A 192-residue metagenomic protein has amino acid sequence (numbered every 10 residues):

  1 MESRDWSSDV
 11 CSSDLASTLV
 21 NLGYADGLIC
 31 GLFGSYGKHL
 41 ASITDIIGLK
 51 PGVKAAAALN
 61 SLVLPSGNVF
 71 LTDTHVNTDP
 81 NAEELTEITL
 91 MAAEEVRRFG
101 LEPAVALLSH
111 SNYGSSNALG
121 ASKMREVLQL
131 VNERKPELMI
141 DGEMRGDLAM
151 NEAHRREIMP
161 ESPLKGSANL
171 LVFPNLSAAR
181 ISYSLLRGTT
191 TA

Functional and structural regions predicted by a protein language model:
M1-V10: Single conserved hydrophobic/aromatic residue that forms the stacking wall/gate of nucleotide- or nucleobase-binding
V20-N21, F33-G34, K38-T44, D73-T74 (+4 more regions): Short acidic, glycine/serine/threonine-rich loops at helix termini
S35-A55, E126, R187-A192: A glycine- and small-aliphatic-rich helix-loop capping segment at beta-alpha/alpha-beta transitions that lines
P51, A57-V63, D73-T74, P174 (+1 more regions): Short beta-strand elements
V63, N68-G142: Glycine-rich phosphate/diphosphate-binding loop of Rossmann-like nucleotide-binding domains
Y113-L128, M150-A168: Short glycine/threonine-rich loop-to-helix capping motif typified by GTGT followed within a few residues by an Asp-Pro
P163, A178, S182-A192: Internal helix-turn-beta structural module
